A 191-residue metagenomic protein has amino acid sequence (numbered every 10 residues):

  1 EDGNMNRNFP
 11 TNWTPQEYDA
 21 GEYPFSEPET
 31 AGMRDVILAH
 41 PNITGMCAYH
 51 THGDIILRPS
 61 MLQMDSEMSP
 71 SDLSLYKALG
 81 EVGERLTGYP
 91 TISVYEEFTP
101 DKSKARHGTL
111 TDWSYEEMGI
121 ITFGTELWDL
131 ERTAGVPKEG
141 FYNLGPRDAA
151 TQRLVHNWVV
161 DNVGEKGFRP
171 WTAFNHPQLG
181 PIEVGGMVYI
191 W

Functional and structural regions predicted by a protein language model:
E1-W191: Metallocarboxypeptidase
